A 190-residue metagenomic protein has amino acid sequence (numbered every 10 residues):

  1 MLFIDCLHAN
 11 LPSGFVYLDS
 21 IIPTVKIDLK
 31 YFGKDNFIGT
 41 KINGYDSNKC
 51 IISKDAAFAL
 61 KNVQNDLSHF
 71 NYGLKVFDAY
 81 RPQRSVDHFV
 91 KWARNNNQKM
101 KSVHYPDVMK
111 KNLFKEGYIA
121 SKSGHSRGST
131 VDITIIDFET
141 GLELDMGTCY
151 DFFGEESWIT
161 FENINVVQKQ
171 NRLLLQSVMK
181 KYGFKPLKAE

Functional and structural regions predicted by a protein language model:
M1-D5: Sec-dependent N-terminal signal peptides
C6-A79, V86-A189: Extracytoplasmic cell-surface/polysaccharide-interacting catalytic and binding patches
